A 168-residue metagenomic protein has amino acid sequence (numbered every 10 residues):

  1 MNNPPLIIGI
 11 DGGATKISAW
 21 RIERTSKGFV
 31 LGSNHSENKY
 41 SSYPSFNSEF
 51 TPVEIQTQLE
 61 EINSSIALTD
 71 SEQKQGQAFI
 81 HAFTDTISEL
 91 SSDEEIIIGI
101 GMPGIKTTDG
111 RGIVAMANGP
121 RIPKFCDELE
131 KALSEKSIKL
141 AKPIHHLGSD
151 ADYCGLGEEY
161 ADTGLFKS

Functional and structural regions predicted by a protein language model:
N2-N3, F29, E54-Q56, S88-E95 (+2 more regions): Short helix-terminating capping/connector loops at secondary-structure junctions
N2-Q77, G112: Short glycine-rich, Thr/Ser-proximal phosphate-binding strand/loop in the N-terminal lobe of ATP-dependent enzymes
P5, F83-T86, L156-A161: Short alpha-helical segments and helix-capping/turn motifs at coil-helix boundaries
I8-I10, A19, F83, I87 (+2 more regions): Hydrophobic beta-strand residues in large extracellular and virion-surface proteins
I17, L90, L156-E158: A ubiquitous, low-specificity "background" feature that marks scattered single residues across proteins without
K74-L90, C126-L129: Short, well-ordered amphipathic alpha-helical segments that serve as non-catalytic structural scaffolds within diverse
G76-Q77, E95-K167: Glycine-rich phosphate-binding loop and adjoining helix at the ATP-binding site of ATP-dependent phosphoryl-transfer
